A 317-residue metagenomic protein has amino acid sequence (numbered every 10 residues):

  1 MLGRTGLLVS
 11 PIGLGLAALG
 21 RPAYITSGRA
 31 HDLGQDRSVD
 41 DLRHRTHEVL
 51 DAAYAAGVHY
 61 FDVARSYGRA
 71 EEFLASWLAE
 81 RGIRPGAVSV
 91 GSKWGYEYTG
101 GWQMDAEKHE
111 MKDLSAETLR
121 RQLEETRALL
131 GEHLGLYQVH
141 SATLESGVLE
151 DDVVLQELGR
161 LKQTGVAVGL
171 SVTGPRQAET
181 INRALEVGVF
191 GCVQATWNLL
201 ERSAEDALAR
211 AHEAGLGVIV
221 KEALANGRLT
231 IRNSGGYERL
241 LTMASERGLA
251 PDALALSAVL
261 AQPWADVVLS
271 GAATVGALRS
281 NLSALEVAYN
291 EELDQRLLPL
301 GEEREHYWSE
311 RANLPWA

Functional and structural regions predicted by a protein language model:
M1-S89: N-terminal binding-site loop/beta-alpha segment at the start of enzyme catalytic domains that lines or forms
L2, L14, F61, L74 (+8 more regions): Conserved, mostly hydrophobic/aromatic
L2, Y54, H59, L78 (+1 more regions): Structured C-terminal cap/extension of enzyme domains
L7-I12, G57-Y60, I83-V88, G131-G135 (+4 more regions): Short, well-ordered coil/turn segments that N-cap beta-strands
A17-L19, S66, K93-E97, V139-A142 (+4 more regions): Active-site beta-loop-alpha junctions enriched in small/polar residues
A30-S38, Q103-Q194, N198: Glycine/proline-rich, positively charged, aromatic-decorated active-site loop/lid region on the catalytic face
L50, E71, A75, R120-R127 (+5 more regions): Generic structural signal for well-ordered alpha-helices, preferentially at hydrophobic/aromatic core positions
G86-G100: A short, structured active-site edge motif that brings together acidic residues
